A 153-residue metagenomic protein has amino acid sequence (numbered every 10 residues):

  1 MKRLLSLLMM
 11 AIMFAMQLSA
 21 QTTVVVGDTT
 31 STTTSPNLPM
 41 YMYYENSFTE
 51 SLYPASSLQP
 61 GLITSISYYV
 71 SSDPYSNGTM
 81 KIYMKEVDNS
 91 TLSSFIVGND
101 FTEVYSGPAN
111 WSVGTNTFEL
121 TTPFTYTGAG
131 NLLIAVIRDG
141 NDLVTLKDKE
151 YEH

Functional and structural regions predicted by a protein language model:
K2-M10: Sec-dependent signal peptide recognition, specifically the positively charged N-region followed immediately by
L7, Q17-Y44: Boundary/junction segments of secreted and surface-exposed precursor proteins
T22-V25, T29, Q59-P60, G78-K81: N-terminal/edge-of-domain interface segments
S31-S71: A short beta-strand-loop element at or near the start of a globular domain
L58, S72-H153: Aromatic- and Gly/Pro-enriched, solvent-exposed loop/edge beta-strand patches characteristic of beta-rich domains
